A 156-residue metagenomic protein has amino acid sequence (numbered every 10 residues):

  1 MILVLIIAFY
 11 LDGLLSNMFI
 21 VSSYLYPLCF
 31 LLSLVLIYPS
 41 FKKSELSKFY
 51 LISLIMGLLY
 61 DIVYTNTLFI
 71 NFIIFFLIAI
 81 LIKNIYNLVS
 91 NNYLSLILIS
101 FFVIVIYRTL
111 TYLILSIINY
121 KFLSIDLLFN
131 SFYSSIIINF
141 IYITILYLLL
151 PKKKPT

Functional and structural regions predicted by a protein language model:
M1-T156: Terminal, non-globular segments
